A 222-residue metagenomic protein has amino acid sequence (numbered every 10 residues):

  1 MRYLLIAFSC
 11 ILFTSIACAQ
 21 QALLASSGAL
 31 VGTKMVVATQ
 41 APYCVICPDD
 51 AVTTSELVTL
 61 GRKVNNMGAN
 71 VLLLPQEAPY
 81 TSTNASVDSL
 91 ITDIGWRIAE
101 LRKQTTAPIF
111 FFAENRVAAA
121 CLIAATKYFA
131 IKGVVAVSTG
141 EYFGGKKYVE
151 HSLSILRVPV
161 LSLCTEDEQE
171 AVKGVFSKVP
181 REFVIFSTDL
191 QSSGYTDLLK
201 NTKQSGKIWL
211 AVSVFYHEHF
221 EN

Functional and structural regions predicted by a protein language model:
C18-A38: N-terminal cap/lid segment of alpha/beta-hydrolase-fold proteins
A41-D49: Short beta-strand element of the alpha/beta-hydrolase
D50-G61: The serine-hydrolase catalytic nucleophile loop
V64-T81: Conserved alpha/beta-hydrolase
S82-Q104: Alpha/beta-hydrolase active-site loop
A99-L156: Primarily recognizes the serine-hydrolase "nucleophile elbow" in alpha/beta-hydrolase and SGNH/GDSL folds
G133, G140-D189: The feature captures the conserved acid-bearing segment of alpha/beta-hydrolase catalytic domains
F183-N222: C-terminal catalytic histidine-bearing segment of alpha/beta-hydrolase fold enzymes
